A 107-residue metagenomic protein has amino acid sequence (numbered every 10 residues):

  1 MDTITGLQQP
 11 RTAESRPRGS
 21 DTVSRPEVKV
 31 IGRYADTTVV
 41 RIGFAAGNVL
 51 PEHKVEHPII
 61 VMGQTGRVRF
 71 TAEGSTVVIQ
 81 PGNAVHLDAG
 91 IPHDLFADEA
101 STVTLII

Functional and structural regions predicted by a protein language model:
M1-D36, T71: A short, N-terminal "cap"/entry segment at the start of jelly-roll beta-barrel domains of the cupin/DSBH fold
T38-V55: Conserved short histidine dyad/triad with adjacent acidic residue
H57-E73: Glycine- and acidic-residue-biased ligand/ion/polar-headgroup-sensing regions
Q64-T65, Q80-P81, E99: A cytosolic small-molecule/anion-sensing beta-strand core signal
G74-G90: Short acidic-glycine-tyrosine-enriched beta hairpin
A89-I107: Ligand-binding loop in jelly-roll beta-barrel domains
